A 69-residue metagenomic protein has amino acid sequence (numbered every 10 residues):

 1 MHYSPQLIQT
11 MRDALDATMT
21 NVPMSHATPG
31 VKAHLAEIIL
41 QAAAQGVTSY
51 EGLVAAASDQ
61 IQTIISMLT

Functional and structural regions predicted by a protein language model:
M1-S25: N-terminal acidic leader/helix
M24-V31, S49-Y50: Flexible, glycine/charged-enriched surface loops at secondary-structure junctions
V31-Q45: Amphipathic alpha-helical segments that form the core helices of the histone-fold
A44-T69: Short, charged early-sequence alpha-helical segments and their helix-coil boundaries
